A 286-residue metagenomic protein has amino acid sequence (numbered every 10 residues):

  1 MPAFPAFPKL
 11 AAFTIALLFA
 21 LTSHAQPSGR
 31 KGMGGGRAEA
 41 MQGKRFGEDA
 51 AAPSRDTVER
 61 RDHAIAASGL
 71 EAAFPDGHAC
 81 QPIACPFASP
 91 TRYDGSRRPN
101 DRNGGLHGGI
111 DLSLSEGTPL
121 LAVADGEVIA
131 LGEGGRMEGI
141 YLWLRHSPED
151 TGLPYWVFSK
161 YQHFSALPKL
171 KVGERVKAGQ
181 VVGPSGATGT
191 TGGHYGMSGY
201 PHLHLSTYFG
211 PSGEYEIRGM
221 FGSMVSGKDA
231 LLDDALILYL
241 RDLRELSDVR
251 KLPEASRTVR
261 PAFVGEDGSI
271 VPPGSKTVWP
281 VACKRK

Functional and structural regions predicted by a protein language model:
P2-A11: Bacterial N-terminal signal peptides that target proteins for export
A11-A20: Bacterial N-terminal signal peptides
S23-P27: Boundary at the C-terminal end of the N-terminal hydrophobic targeting segment
G29-I140, E149, T191, L231-K286: Surface-exposed, glycine-biased beta-strand/turn segments
G105-H107, M137-G139, W156, S198-L203: Short, solvent-exposed loop/turn segments at the edges of secondary structure
S115, L121, G152-G179: Short histidine-centered loop motifs in beta-beta connectors
R136, E149-W156, G213-I217: Short, solvent-exposed loop/turn segments that connect beta-strands within catalytic domains and beta-strand-rich
L142-W143, E174-P253: Conserved, short, structured surface segments that act as functional micro-motifs
